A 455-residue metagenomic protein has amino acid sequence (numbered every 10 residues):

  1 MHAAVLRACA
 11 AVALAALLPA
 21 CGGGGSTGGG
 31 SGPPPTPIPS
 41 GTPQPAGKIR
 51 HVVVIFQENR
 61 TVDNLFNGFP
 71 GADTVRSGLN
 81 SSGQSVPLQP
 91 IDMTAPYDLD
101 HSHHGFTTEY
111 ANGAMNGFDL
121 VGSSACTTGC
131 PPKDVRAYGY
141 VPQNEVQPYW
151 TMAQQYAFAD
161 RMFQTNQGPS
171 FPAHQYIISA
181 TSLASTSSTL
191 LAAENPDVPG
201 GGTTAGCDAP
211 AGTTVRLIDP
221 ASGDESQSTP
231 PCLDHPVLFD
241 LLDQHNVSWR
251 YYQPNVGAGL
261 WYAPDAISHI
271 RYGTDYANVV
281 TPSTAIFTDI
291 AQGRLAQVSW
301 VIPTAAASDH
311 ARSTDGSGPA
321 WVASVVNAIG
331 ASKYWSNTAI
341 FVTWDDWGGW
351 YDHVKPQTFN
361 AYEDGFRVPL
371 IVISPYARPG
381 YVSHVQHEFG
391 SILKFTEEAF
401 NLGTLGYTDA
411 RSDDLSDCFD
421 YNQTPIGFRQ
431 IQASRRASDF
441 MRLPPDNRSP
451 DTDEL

Functional and structural regions predicted by a protein language model:
M1-A10: Bacterial N-terminal signal peptides that target proteins for export
A13-L14: Terminal, Lys/Arg-rich, intrinsically disordered segments and adjacent short helical elements of membrane-protein
L17-A20: C-terminal motif of bacterial Sec signal peptides marking the signal peptidase cleavage site
G22-L455: N-terminal pro-sequences and low-complexity stem/linker regions of secreted or lumenal proteins
